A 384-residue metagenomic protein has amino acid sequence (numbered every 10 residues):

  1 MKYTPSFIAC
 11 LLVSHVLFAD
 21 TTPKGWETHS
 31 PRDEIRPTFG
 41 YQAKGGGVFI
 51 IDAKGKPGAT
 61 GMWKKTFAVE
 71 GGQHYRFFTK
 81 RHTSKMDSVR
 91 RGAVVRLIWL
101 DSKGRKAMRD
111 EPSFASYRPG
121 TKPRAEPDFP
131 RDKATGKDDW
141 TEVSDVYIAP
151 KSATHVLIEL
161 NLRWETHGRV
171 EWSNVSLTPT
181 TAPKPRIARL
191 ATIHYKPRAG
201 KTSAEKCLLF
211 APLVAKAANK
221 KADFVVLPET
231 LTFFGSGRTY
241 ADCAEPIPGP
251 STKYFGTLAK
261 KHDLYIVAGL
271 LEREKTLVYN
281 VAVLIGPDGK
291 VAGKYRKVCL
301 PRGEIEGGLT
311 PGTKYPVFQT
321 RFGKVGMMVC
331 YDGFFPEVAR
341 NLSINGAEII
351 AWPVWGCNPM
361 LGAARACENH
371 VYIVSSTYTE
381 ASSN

Functional and structural regions predicted by a protein language model:
M1-I8: Bacterial N-terminal signal peptides that target proteins for export
V13-S14: N-terminal signal peptide c-region/cleavage motif recognized by signal peptidases
F18-R189: Extracellular and organelle-lumenal recognition/adhesion modules and their flexible linkers in secreted
L177-F224: N-terminal active-site segment of His-dependent metallophosphoesterases
T181-L190, V317-G326, I349: Beta-strand-turn-beta hairpins that frame and shape the catalytic cleft of phosphate-ester-processing enzymes
T230-P248, V278: Metal-dependent catalytic neighborhoods of phosphoester/phosphodiester hydrolases
I247-I266, K324, G333-N384: CN hydrolase (nitrilase-like) catalytic-core segments centered on the catalytic cysteine and neighboring Lys/Glu
R273-N345, M360, A364, E368: Active-site catalytic loop in hydrolytic enzyme cores
